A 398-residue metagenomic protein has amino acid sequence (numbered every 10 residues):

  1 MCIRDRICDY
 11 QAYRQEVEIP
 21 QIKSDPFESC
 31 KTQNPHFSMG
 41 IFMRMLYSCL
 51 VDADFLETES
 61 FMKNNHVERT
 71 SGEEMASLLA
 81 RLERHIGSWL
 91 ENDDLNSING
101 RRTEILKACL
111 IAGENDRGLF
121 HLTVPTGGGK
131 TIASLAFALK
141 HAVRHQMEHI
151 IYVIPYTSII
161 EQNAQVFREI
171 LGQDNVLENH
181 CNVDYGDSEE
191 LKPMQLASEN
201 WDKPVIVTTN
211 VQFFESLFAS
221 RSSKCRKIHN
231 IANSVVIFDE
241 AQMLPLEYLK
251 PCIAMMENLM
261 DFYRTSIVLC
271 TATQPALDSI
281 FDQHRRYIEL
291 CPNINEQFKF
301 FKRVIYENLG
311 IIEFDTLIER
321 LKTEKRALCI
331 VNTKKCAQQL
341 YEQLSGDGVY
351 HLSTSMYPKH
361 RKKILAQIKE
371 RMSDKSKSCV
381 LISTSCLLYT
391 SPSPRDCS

Functional and structural regions predicted by a protein language model:
M1-I3, Y389-S398: Single conserved hydrophobic/aromatic residue that forms the stacking wall/gate of nucleotide- or nucleobase-binding
R4-R81: Accessory nucleic-acid engagement/destabilization modules that flank
H149-E169: Conserved Walker A/P-loop ATP-binding site and its immediately adjacent core in helicase/helicase-like ATPase domains
I159, E324-Q343: Conserved strand-helix element at the start of the C-terminal RecA-like helicase core
N175-E215: Inter-Walker segment of RecA-like/P-loop motor cores
E190-K203, P358-V380: Conserved motor-coupling elements within RecA-like helicase/translocase cores
L244-I294: Post-DEXD/H (motif II) to motif III coupling segment of the RecA-like Helicase ATP-binding lobe
Q274-R320: Interdomain hinge/linker at the junction between the two RecA-like core domains of SF2 helicases
